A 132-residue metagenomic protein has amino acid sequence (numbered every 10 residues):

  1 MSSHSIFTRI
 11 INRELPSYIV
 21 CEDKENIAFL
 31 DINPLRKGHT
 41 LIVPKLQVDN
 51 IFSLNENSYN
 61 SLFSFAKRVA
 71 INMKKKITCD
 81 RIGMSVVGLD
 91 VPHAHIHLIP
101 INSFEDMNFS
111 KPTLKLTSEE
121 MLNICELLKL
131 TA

Functional and structural regions predicted by a protein language model:
M1-A132: HIT superfamily nucleotide-processing domains
